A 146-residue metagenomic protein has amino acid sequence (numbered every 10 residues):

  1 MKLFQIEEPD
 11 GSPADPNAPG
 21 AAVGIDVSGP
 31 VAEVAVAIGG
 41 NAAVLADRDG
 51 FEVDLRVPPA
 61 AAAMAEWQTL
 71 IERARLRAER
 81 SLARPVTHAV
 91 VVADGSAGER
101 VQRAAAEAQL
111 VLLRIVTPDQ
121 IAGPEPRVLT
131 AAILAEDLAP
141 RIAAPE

Functional and structural regions predicted by a protein language model:
M1, I6, A60-M64: Detector for methionine-enriched segments
K2-A46, E125-E146: Gly/Thr-rich phosphate-binding beta-strand-loop-beta motif of the actin/hexokinase/Hsp70
P19-A21, S28-R114: Conserved phosphate-binding loops in N-terminal lobes of ATP-dependent enzymes of the actin/Hsp70/sugar-kinase
A106-V128: Conserved phosphate-binding/catalytic loops in two-lobed NTP-binding clefts
